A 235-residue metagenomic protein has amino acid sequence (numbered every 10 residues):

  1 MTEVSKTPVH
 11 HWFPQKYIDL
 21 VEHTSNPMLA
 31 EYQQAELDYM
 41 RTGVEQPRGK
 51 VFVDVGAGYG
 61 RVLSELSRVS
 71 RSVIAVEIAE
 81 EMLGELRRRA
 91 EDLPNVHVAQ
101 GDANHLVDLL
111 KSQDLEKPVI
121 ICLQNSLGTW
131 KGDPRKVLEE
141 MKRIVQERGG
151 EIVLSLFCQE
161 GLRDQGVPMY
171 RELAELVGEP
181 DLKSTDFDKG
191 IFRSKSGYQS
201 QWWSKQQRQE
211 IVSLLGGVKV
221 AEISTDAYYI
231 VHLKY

Functional and structural regions predicted by a protein language model:
M1-P47: Conserved class I S-adenosyl-L-methionine
G56-G58: Class I SAM-dependent methyltransferase "Motif I" SAM/SAH-binding loop
R61, L66-L106: Class I SAM-dependent methyltransferase SAM/SAH-binding core
H105-D114: Short conserved loop adjoining the S-adenosyl-L-methionine
I121-C122: A conserved beta-strand element that flanks and buttresses the S-adenosyl-L-methionine
T129-E140: A short, conserved alpha-helix within the catalytic core of class I
V145-I152: Short glycine-dipeptide loop
I152-V212, A221: SAM-dependent methyltransferase
